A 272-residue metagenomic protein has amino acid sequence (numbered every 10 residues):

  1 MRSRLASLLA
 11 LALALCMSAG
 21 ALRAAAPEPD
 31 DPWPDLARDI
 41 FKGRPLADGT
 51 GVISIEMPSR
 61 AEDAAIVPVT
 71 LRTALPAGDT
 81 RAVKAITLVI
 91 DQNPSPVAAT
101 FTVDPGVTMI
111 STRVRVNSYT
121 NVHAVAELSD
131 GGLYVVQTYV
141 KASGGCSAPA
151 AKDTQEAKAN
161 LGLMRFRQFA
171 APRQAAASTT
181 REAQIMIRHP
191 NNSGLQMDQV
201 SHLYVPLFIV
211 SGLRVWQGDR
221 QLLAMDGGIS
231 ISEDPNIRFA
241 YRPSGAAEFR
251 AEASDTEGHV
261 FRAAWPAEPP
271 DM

Functional and structural regions predicted by a protein language model:
M1-L9: Bacterial N-terminal signal peptides that target proteins for export
L9-S18: Bacterial N-terminal signal peptides
G20-A26: Sec/Tat signal peptide C-region and signal peptidase I cleavage site
A26-K152, Q168-S178, M186-D271: A general "mature secreted/periplasmic domain" signal
A151, E156-L163: Long, charged amphipathic helices and adjacent flexible linkers at domain junctions
A159-L161, A176-E182: Short gly/pro-enriched beta-turn/loop segments at secondary-structure junctions
